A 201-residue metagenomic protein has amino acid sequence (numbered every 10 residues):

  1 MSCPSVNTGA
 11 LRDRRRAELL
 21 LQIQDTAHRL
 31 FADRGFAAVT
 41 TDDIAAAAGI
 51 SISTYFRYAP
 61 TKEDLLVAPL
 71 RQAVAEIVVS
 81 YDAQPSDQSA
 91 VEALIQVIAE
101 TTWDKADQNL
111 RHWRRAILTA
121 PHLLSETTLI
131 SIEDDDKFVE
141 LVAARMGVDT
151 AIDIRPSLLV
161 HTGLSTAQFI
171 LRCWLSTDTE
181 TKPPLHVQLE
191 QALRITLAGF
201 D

Functional and structural regions predicted by a protein language model:
M1-R34, A38-I50, V67, E76: Basic, helix-initiating cap at the start of DNA-binding domains
M1-V6, E140, A144, S176-D201: C-terminal peripheral helix-coil segments that are non-catalytic and often amphipathic
L19, A73, I98, I130-D134 (+1 more regions): Hydrophobic/aromatic residues within well-ordered alpha-helical segments
G49-A59: Short hydrophobic/aromatic patch on the recognition helix
P60-L65: A secondary-structure capping/hinge motif
A75-R115: Hydrophobic alpha-helical connector segments
H122-M146, I154-H161: Amphipathic alpha-helical packing segments from all-alpha helical-bundle domains
P156, V160-E180, L197-D201: Amphipathic C-terminal alpha-helical segment
